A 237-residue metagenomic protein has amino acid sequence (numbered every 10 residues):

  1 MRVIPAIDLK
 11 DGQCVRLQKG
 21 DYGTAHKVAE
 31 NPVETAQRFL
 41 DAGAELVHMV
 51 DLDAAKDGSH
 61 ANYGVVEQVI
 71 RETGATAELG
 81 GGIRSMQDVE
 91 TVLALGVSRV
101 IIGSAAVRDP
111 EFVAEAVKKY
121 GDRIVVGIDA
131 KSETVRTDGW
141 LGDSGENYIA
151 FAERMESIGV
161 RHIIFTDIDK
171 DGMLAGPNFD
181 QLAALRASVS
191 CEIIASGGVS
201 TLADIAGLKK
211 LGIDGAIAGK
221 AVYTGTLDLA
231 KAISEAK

Functional and structural regions predicted by a protein language model:
R2-A6, L46, G74-E78, S98-I101 (+5 more regions): Structural preference for beta-strand elements that scaffold enzyme active sites
V3, A54-I70, R84-E90, S104-V125 (+3 more regions): Active-site-adjacent beta->alpha loops and helix N-cap segments on the catalytic face of soluble alpha/beta enzymes
I7, D51, S104-A105, I128-A130 (+3 more regions): Short secondary-structure boundary segments
D8, F39, V47, V92 (+5 more regions): Conserved, mostly hydrophobic/aromatic
D11-G23, E90, V97-D171: Conserved anion-binding
Q13-H60: N-terminal beta-alpha supersecondary unit
V28-L40, S85-E90, S144-R154: Short, acidic/polar
T73, A77-S98, D180-G215: Catalytic cores of alpha/beta
